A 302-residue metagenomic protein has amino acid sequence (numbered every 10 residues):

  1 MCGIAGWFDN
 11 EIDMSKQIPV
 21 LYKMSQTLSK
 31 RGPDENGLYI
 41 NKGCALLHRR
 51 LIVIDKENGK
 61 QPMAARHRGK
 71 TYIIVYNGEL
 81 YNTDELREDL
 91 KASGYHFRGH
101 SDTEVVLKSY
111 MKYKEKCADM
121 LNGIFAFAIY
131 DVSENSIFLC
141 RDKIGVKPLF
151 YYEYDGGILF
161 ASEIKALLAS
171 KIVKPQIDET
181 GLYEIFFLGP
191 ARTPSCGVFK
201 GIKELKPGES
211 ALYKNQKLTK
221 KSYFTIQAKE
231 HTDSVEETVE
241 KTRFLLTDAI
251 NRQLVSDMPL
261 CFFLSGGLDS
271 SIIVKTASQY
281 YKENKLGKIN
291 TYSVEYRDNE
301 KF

Functional and structural regions predicted by a protein language model:
M1-F302: Cysteine-centered catalytic environments shared across enzyme families
